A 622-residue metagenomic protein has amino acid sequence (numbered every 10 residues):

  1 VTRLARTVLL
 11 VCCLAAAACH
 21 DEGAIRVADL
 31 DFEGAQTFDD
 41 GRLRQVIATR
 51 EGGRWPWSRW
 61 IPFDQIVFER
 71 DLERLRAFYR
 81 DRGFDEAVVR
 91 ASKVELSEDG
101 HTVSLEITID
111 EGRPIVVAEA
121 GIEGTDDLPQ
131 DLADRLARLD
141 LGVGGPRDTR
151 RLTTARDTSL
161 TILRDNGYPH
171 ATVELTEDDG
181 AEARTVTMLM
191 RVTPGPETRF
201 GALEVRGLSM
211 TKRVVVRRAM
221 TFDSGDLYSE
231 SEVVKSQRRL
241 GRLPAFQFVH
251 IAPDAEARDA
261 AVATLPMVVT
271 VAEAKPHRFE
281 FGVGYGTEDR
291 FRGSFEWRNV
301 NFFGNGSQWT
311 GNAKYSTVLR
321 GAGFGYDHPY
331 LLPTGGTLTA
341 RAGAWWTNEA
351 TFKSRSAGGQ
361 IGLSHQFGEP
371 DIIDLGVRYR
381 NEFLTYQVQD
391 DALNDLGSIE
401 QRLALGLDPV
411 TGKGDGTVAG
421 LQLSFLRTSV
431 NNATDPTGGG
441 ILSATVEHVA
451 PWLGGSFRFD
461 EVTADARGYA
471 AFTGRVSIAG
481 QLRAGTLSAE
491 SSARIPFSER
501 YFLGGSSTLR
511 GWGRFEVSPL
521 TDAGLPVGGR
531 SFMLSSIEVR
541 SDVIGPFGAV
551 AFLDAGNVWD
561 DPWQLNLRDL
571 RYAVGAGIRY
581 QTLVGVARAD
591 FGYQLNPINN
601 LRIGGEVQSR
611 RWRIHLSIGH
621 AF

Functional and structural regions predicted by a protein language model:
C19-R44, E51-T287, E296, T310-H328 (+5 more regions): Periplasmic polypeptide-binding modules associated with outer-membrane biogenesis and secretion
T172, R206, F248-H250, V268 (+13 more regions): Residue-level detector of the transmembrane beta-barrel scaffold of outer-membrane proteins
D226, R242, F248-H250, A260 (+8 more regions): C-terminal outer-membrane beta-barrel translocator/porin domains of Gram-negative envelope proteins and their
F246, A274-P276, E288, F302-G304 (+7 more regions): Outer-membrane beta-barrel channels and translocator barrels
A261, Y285-R292, G311-A322, T347-S356 (+4 more regions): Solvent-exposed loop/turn segments connecting transmembrane beta-strands in outer-membrane beta-barrel proteins
E280-G286, F291-W346, Q360-G362, A489 (+1 more regions): Predominantly transmembrane beta-strands of Gram-negative outer membrane beta-barrel pores used for transport
F295-N299, A313, F324-H328, I361-H365 (+7 more regions): Residues on the lipid-exposed face of transmembrane beta-strands in outer-membrane beta-barrel proteins
A322-K413, L423: Transmembrane beta-barrel wall of Gram-negative outer-membrane proteins
